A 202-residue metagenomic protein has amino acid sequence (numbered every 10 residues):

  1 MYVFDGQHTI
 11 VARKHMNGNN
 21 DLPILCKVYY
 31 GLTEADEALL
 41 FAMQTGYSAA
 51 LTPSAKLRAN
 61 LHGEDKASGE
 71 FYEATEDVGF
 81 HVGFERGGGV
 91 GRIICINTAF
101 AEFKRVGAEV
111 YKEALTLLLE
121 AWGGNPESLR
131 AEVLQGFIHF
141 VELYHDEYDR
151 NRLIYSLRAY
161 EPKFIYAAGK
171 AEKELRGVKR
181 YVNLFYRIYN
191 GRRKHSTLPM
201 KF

Functional and structural regions predicted by a protein language model:
M1-F202: Accessory terminal alpha-helical modules
